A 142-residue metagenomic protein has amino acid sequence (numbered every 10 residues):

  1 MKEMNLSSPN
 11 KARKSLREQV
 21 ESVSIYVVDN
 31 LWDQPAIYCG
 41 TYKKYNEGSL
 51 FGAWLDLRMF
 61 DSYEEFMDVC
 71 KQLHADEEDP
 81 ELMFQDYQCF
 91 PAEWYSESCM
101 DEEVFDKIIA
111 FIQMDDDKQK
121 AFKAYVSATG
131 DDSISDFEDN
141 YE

Functional and structural regions predicted by a protein language model:
M1-E142: Acidic interaction surfaces
